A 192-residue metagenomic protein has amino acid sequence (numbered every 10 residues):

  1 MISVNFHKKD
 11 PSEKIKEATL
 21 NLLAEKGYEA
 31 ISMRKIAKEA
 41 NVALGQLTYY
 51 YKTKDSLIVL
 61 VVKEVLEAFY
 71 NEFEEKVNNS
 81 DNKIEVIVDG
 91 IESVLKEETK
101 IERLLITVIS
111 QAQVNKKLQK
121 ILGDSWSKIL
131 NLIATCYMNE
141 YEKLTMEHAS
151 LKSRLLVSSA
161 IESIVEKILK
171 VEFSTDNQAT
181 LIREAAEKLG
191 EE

Functional and structural regions predicted by a protein language model:
M1-D10: N-terminal intrinsically disordered/low-complexity leader segments
K14, A18-S56, L60: Helix-turn-helix
L60, E74-K100, K152-L156, T175 (+1 more regions): Hydrophobic alpha-helical connector segments
K63-F69: Short, basic, alpha-helical segments at the C-terminal edge of helix-turn-helix-like DNA-binding modules
G90-I91, L105-I109, L156-A160: Short alpha-helical scaffolding segments that buttress acidic/His motifs in well-ordered protein cores
E97-G123: Amphipathic alpha-helical segments used for helix-helix packing
Q119-G123, S127, N139-L189: Hydrophobic/aromatic-rich alpha-helical bundle segments in the mid-to-C-terminal region
